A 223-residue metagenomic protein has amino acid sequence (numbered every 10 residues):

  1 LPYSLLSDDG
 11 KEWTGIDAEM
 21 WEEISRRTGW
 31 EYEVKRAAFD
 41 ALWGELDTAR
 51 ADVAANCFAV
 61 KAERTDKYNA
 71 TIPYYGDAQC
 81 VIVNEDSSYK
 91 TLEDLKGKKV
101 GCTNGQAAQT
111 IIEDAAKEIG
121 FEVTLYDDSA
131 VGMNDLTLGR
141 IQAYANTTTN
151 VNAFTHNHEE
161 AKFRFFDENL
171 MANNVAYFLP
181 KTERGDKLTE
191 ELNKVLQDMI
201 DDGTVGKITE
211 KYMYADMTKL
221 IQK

Functional and structural regions predicted by a protein language model:
L1-F58: Extracytoplasmic small-molecule ligand-binding "clamshell" domains of the periplasmic binding protein/Venus flytrap
Y3-S4, T14, L92-A108: Short loop->beta-strand "edge-of-pocket" segments that line small-molecule binding or catalytic clefts across diverse
I16, T147, R184-D198, T204 (+1 more regions): Short amphipathic alpha-helical coupling segments at ligand-binding clamshell hinges and other catalytic/signaling
A18, E33-E45, V123-L138, N173: Short helix-initiation/N-cap motifs at beta->coil->alpha
E31, A107-D127, E159-F166, K194-K223: Ligand-binding clefts/hinges and TM-proximal coupling segments of bilobed small-molecule sensing domains
A41-G44, C57-K67, I111-A115, D135-L138 (+1 more regions): A ligand-binding cleft/hinge motif common to bilobed small-molecule-binding domains
I72, V83-V100: Flexible hinge/capping segments at coil-to-helix
Y75-V83, T155-Q197, A215-K223: Periplasmic-binding protein-like
